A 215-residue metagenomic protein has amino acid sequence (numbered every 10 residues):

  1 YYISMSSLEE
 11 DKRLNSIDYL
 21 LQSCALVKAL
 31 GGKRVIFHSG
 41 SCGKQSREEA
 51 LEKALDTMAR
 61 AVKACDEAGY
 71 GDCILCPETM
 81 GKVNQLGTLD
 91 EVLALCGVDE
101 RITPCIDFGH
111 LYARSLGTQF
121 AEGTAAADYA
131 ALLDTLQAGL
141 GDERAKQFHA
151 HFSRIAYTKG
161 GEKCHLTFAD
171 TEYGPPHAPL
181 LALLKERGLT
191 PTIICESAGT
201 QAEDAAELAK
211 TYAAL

Functional and structural regions predicted by a protein language model:
Y1-Y2, G40-C42, E78-K82, G109-R114 (+2 more regions): Active-site beta-loop-alpha junctions enriched in small/polar residues
M5-I106, A113: Active-site acidic/histidine proton-transfer and metal-coordination neighborhood in alpha/beta enzyme cores
E10, E48, L86-L89, Y112-T190: Gly/Pro-rich active-site loop or hairpin
K33, T190-P191: Short acidic/polar active-site loop segments enriched in Thr and Asp
I36, C105, H151, I193-I194: Conserved beta-strand positions in the central sheet of alpha/beta enzyme cores
D72-C76, H149, T192: Residues at or immediately flanking beta-strands
I102, R187-L189, Y212-L215: Structural alpha-beta junctions
A202-L215: C-terminal helical cap(s) of enzyme catalytic domains, especially alpha/beta-barrels
